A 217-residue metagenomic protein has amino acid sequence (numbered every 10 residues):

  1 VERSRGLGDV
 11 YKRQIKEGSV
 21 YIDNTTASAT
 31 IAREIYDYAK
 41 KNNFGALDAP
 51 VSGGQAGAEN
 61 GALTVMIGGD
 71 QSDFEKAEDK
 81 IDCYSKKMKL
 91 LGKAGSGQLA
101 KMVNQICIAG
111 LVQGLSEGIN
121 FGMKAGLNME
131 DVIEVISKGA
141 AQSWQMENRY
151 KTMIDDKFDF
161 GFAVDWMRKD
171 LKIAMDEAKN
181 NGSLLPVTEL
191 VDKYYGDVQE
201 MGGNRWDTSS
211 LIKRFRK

Functional and structural regions predicted by a protein language model:
V1-Y11: Single conserved hydrophobic/aromatic residue that forms the stacking wall/gate of nucleotide- or nucleobase-binding
K12-E17: Short, conserved loop/helix-junction motifs that constitute active-site signature segments in enzyme catalytic cores
V20, A27-T30, G53-L63, A94-Q98 (+6 more regions): Amphipathic alpha-helical hairpins
Y21-I106: Rossmann-fold dinucleotide-binding core
N60-G68, K89, K93-A125, I136-N148 (+1 more regions): Active-site-proximal catalytic alpha-helix in oxidoreductases
N128-S137, E189-K193: Beta-strand segments within the central parallel beta-sheet cores of soluble alpha/beta enzyme folds
Q142-T208, F215: Interdomain hinge/lid region at the active-site interface of Rossmann-like NAD(P)-dependent oxidoreductases
